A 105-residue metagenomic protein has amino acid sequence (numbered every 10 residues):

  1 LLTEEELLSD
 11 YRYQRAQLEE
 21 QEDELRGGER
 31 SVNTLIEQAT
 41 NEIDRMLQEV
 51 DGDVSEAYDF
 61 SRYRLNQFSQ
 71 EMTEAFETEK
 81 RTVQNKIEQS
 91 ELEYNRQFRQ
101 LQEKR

Functional and structural regions predicted by a protein language model:
L1-R105: Soluble, non-transmembrane alpha-helical interaction regions
